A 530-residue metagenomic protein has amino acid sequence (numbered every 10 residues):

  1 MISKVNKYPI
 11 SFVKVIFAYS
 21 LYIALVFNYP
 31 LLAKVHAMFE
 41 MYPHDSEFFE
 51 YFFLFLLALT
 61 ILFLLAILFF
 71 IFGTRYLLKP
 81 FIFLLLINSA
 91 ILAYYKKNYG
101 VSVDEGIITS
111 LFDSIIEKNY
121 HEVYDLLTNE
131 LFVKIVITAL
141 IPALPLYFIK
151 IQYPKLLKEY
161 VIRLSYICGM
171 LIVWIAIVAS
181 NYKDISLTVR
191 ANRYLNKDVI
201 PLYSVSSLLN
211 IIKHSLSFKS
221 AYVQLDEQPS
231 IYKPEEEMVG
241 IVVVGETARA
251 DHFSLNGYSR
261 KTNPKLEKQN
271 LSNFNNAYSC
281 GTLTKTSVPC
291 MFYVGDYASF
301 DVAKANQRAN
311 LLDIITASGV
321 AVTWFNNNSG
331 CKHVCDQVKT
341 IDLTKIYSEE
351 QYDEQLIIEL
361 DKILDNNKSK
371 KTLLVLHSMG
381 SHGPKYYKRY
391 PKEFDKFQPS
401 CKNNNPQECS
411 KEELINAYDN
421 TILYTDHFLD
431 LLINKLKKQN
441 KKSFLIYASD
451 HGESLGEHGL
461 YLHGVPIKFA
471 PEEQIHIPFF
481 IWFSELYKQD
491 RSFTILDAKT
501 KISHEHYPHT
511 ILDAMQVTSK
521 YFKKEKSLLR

Functional and structural regions predicted by a protein language model:
M1-N196: Transmembrane and membrane-interface helices of multi-pass, inner-membrane envelope-modifying transferases
D45, N192-L195, S299-D301, K411-D426 (+4 more regions): Active-site rim elements
I71-P80, Y99, V103, I314 (+7 more regions): Catalytic cores of PAPS-dependent sulfotransferases and nucleotide-sugar/CMP/GDP-dependent glycosyltransferases
V178-K402, H476, S503-H504, H509-R530: Active-site-proximal alpha/beta segments of enzymes that process anionic O-linked groups
V199-L202, I358-D361, C401-L445, I481 (+2 more regions): A long, amphipathic alpha-helix that forms part of the scaffold/cap immediately adjacent to metal-dependent active
Y232-K233, K437, F469-E472: Short secondary-structure boundary/capping segments
G257-K261, K441-K442, I446-Y487, F522-K524: Histidine-centered active-site microenvironments of extracellular/periplasmic hydrolases and transferases
P391-E413, Y487-R491: Flexible internal linker/loop segments at domain or repeat junctions
